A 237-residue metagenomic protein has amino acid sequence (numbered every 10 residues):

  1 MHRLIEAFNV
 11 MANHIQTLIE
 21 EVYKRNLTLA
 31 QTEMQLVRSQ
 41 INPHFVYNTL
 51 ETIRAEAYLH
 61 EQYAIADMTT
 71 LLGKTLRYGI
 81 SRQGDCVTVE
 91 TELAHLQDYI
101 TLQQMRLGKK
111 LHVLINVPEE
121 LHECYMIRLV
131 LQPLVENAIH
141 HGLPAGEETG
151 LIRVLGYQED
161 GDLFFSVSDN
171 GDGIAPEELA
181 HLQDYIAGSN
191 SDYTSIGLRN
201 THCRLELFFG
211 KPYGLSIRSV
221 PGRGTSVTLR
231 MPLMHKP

Functional and structural regions predicted by a protein language model:
M1-R218, G224-T228, K236: Two-component histidine phosphotransfer core
